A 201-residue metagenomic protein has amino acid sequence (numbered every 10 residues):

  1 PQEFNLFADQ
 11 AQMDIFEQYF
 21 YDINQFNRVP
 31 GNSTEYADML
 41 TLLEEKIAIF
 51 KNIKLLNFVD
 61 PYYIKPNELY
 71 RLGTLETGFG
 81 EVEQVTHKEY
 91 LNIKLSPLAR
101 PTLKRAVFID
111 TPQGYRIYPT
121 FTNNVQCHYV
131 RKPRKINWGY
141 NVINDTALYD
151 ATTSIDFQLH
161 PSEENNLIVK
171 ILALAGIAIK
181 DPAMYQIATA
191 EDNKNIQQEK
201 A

Functional and structural regions predicted by a protein language model:
P1-A201: Glycine-enriched, solvent-exposed interface loops adjoining structured elements
